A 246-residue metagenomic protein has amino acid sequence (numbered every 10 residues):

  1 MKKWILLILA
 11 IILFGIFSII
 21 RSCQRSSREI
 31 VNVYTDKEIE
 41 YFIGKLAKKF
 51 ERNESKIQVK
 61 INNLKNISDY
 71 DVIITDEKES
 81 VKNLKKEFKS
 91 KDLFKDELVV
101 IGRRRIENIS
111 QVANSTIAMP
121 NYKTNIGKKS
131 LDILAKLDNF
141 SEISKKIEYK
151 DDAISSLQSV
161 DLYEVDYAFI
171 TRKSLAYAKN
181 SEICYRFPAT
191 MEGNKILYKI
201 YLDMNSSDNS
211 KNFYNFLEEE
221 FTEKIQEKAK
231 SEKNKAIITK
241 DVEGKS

Functional and structural regions predicted by a protein language model:
K2-K49, D69, T75-S246: Exported/periplasmic ABC-transporter solute-binding proteins
R52-Q58, S141-E142: Structural alpha-beta junctions
S55-D69: Central regulatory/effector-binding core of bacterial HTH transcription factors
